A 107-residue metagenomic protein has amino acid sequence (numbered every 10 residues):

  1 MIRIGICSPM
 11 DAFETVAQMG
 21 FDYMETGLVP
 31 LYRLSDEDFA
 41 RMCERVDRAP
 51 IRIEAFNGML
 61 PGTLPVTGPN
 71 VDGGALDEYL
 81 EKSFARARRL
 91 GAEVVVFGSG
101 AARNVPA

Functional and structural regions predicted by a protein language model:
M1-E93: N-terminal pre-domain/capping segments
A87-P106: Active-site groove signature of glycoside hydrolases
